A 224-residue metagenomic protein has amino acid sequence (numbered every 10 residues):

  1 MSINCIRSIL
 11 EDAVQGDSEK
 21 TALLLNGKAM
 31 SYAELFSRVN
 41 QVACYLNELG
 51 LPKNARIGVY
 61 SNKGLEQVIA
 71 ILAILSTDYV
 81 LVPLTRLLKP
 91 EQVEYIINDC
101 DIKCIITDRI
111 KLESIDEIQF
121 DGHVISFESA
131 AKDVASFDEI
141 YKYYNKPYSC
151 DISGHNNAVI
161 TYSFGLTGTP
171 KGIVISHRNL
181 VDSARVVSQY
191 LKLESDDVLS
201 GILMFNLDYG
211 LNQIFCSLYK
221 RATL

Functional and structural regions predicted by a protein language model:
S2-I3, E11, E19-G50, A55-G64 (+4 more regions): Conserved AMP-binding/adenylate-forming core of the ANL superfamily
I3, S18-E19, Y144-Y162, T169 (+1 more regions): Conserved pre-ATP/AMP-binding loop-to-beta segment of ANL
S31-E34, A158-R185: Conserved AMP-binding A3 loop
A55-R56, N62-V82, R86-P90, D99-C104 (+2 more regions): A short helix-loop-beta submotif of the ANL/AMP-binding
I57, I74, I105, N157 (+3 more regions): Conserved S/T- and glycine-rich ATP-binding loop of Class I adenylate-forming
R86-I115, Y143, S183-S200: Conserved ATP-dependent adenylate/AMP-binding module captured primarily in the ANL superfamily
I110-G154: ANL superfamily adenylate-forming
V181-V198, F205-L224: Conserved AMP-binding/adenylation subdomain of ANL enzymes
